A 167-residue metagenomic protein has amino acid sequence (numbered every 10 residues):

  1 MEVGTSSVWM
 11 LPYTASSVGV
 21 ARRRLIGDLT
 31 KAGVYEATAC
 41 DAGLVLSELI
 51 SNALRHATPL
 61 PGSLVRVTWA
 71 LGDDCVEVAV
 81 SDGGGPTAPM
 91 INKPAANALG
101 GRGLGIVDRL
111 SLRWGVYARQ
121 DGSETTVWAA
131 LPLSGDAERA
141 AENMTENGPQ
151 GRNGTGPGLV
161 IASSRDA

Functional and structural regions predicted by a protein language model:
M1-V8, L54-A167: Conserved beta-strand-loop-beta-strand hairpin that lines the nucleotide-binding pocket of ATP/GTP-utilizing enzymes
V8-V20: STAS-typified acidic loop motif
R22-L25, D82-G84: Short, small-residue-rich loop/turn micro-motifs
R23-S47: Conserved short strand/loop->alpha-helix "switch" segment adjacent to the catalytic nucleotide/phosphoryl-transfer site
I50: Nucleotide and nucleotide-moiety/phosphate-recognizing core
